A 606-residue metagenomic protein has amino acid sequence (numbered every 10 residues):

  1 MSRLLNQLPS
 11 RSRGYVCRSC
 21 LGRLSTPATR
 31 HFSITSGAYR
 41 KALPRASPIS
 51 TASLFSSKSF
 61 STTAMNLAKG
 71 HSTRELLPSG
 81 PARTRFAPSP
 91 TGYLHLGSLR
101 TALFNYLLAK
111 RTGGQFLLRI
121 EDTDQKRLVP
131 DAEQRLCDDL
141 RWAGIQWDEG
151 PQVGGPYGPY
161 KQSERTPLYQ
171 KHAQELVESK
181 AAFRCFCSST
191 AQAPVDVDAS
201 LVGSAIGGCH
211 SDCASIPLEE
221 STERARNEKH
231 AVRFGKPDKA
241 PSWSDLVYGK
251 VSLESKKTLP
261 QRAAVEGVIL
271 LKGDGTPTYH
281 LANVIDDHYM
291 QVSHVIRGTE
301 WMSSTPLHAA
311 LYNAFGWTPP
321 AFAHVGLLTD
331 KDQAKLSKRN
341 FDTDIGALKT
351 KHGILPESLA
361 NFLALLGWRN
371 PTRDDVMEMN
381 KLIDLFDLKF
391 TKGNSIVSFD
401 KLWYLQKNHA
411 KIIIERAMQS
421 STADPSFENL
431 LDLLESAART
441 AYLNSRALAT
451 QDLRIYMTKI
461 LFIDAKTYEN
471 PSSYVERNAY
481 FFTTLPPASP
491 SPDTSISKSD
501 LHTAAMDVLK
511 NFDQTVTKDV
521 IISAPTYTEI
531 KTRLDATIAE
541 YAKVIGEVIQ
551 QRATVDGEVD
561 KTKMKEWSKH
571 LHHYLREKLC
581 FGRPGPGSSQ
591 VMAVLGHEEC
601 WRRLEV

Functional and structural regions predicted by a protein language model:
M1-S79: N-terminal mitochondrial targeting presequence
S61-L201, S303-W317, S358: N-terminal Rossmann-like or analogous alpha/beta NTP/dinucleotide-binding catalytic cores that position adenine
T84-P90, L118-D122, M290-H294, D556-E558 (+1 more regions): Glycine- and acidic
N105, L136, L176, K180 (+8 more regions): Residue-level signal for inorganic ion chemistry
E133, T166, Q170, S189-T190 (+16 more regions): Alpha-helix initiation and N-capping motif
R184-H324, T329-K338, I345-A347, N370 (+1 more regions): Active-site cores that bind ATP or allylic diphosphates and position pyrophosphate for catalysis
G316-H502, C580-V606: Catalytic adenosine-cofactor/nucleotide-binding cores of aminoacyl-tRNA synthetases and other
D535-V606: Charged substrate- and nucleic-acid-binding regions of tRNA-handling and nucleotidyl-transfer enzymes, centered on
